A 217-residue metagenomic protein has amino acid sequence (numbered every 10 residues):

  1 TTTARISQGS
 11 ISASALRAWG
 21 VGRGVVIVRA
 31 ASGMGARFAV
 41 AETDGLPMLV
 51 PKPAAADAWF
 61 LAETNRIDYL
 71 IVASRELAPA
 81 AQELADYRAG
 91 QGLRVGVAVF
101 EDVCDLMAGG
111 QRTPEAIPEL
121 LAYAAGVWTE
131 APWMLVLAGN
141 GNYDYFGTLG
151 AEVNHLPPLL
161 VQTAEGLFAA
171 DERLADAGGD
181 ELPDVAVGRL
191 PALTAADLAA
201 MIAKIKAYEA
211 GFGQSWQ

Functional and structural regions predicted by a protein language model:
T1-Q217: Cysteine-dependent hydrolase recognition
